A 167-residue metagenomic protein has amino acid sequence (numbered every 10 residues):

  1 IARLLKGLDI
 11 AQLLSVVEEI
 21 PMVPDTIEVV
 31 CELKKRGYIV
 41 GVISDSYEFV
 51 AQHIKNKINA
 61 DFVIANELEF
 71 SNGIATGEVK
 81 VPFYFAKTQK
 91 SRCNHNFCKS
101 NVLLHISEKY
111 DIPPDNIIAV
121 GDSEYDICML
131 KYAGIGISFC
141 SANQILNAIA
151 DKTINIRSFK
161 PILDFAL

Functional and structural regions predicted by a protein language model:
I1-Q12: N-terminal helical cap/lid subdomain that shapes the substrate entry/recognition surface in HAD-like hydrolases
V17-V42, S46-L167: C-terminal cap/substrate-recognition subdomain and adjoining C-terminal extension of metal-dependent phosphatase-like
